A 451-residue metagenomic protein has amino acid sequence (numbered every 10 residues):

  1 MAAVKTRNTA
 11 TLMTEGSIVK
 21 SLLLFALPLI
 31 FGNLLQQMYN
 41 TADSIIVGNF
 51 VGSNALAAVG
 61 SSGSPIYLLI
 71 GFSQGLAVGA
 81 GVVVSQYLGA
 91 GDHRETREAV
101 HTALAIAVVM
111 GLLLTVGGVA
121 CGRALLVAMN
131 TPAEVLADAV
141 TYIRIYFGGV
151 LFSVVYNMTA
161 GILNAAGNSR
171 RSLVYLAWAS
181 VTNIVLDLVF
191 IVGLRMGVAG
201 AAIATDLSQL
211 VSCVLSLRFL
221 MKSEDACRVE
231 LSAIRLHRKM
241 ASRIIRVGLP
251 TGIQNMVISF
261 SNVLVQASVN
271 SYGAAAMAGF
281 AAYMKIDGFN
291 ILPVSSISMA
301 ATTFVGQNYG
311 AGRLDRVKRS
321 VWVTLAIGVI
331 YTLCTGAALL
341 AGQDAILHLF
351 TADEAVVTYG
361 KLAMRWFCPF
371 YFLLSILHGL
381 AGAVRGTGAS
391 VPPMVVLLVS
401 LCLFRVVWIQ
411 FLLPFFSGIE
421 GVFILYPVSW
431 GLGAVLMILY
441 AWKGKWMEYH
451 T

Functional and structural regions predicted by a protein language model:
M1-A26, V84-G149, G193-L249, V305-F370 (+1 more regions): Short alpha-helical transmembrane segments in multi-pass integral membrane proteins
M13-F50, S64-G79, V83, V108-T115 (+5 more regions): N-terminal transmembrane alpha-helices
L24-D43, I145, A179, S208-S212 (+4 more regions): Transmembrane helical elements of multi-pass membrane transporters/channels
L34, M38-A57, L126-A133, V189-M196 (+5 more regions): Helix-terminus/linker motif at the lipid-water interface of multi-pass membrane proteins
V51-S64, A139, I143, A202 (+3 more regions): Small-residue hotspots at the loop-to-helix junctions and early N-terminal turns of transmembrane alpha-helices
L56-V116, S153-S172, G279-A337, A341 (+1 more regions): Small-residue-rich hydrophobic transmembrane alpha-helices
L68-G71, N183-L188, C213-L217, F289-L292 (+3 more regions): Hydrophobic transmembrane alpha-helices of multi-pass small-molecule transporters
A77, I145-N164, S172-S180, A201-V214 (+4 more regions): Short runs within selected transmembrane alpha-helices of multi-pass transporters and secretion channels
